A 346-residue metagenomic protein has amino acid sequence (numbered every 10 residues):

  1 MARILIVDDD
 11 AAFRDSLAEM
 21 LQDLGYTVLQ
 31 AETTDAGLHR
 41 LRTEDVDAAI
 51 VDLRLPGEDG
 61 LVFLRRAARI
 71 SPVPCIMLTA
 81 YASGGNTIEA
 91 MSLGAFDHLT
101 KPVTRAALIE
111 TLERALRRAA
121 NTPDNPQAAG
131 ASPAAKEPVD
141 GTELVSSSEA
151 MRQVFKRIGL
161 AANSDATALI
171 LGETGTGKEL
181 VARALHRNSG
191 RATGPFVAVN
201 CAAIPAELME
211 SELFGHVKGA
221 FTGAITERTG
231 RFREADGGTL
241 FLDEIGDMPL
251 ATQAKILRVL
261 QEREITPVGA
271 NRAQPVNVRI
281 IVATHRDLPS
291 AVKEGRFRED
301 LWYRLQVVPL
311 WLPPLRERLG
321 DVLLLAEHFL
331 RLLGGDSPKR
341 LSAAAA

Functional and structural regions predicted by a protein language model:
D8, D52, T79, E244: Active-site residues of response regulator receiver
T33, D59-V62: Acidic catalytic/metal-coordinating carboxylates
E44-I50, L55: Active-site beta3 strand of CheY-like receiver
A106, E110-R117, S189-G194, G269-R279 (+1 more regions): Nucleotide-binding/hydrolysis machinery
A107-E173: Flexible nucleotide-interacting loop at or near the entrance of a catalytic core
K156-G223, R233-P249, P314-L319: Conserved post-Walker A coupling segment in P-loop NTPases
